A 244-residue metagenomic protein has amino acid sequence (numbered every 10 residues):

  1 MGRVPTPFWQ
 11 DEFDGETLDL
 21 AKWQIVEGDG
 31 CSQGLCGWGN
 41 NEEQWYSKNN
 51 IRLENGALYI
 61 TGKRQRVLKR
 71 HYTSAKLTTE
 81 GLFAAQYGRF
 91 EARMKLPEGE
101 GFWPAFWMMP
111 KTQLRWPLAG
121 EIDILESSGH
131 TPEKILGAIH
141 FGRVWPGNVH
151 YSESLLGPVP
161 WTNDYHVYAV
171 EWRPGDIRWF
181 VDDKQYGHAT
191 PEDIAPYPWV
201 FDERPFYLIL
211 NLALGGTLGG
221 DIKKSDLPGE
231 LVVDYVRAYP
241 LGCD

Functional and structural regions predicted by a protein language model:
M1-D244: GH16 jelly-roll
